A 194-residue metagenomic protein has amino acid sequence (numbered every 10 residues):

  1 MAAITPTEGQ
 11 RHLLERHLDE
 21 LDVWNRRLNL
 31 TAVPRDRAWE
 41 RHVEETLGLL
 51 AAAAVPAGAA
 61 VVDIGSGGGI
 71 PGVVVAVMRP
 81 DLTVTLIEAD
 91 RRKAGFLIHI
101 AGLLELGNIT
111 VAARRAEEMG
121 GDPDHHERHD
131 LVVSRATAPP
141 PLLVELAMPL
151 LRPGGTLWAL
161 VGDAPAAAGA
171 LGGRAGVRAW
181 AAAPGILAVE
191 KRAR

Functional and structural regions predicted by a protein language model:
M1-A57, V62, R92-I109: Class I SAM-dependent transferase core
T7-R11, G72, A89-D90, D122-P123: Short, structured coil/loop segments at alpha-helix boundaries
N29-A32, G69, E118: Residue-level preference for alpha-helix termini and adjacent loops
D63-G67: Conserved S-adenosyl-L-methionine
G68-D81: Conserved SAM-binding loop of SAM-dependent methyltransferases across substrates and taxa, primarily the Class I
R79-T85, A89-R194: S-adenosylmethionine
